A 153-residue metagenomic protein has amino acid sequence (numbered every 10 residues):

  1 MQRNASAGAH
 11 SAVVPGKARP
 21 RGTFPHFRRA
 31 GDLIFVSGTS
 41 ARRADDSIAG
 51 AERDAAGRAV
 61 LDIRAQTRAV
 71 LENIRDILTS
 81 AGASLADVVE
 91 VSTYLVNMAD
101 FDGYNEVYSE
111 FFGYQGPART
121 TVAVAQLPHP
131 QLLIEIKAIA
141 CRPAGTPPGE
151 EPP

Functional and structural regions predicted by a protein language model:
Q2-P153: Short, polar/acidic, helix-capping and beta-turn segments at strand->helix junctions that line the mouths
